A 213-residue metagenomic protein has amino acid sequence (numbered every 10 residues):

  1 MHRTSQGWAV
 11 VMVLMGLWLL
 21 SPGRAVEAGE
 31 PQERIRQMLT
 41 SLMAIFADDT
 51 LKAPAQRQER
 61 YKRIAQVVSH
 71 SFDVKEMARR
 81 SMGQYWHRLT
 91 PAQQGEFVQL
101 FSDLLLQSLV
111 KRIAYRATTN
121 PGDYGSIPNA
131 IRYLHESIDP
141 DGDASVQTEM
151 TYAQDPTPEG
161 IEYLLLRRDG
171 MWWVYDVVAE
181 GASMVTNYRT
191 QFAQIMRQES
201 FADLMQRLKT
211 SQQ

Functional and structural regions predicted by a protein language model:
M1-S5: N-terminal secretory signal peptides that target proteins for export/translocation
A9-L20: Bacterial N-terminal signal peptides
P22-E27: Sec/Tat signal peptide C-region and signal peptidase I cleavage site
A28-I113: Early exported N-terminus immediately downstream of N-terminal targeting peptides
E96-P158, S211-Q213: Surface-exposed, charged secondary-structure patches
P158-T186: Short beta-strand edge/turn micro-motifs at domain boundaries
G181-Q213: Non-transmembrane domains of secretory- and envelope-associated proteins
